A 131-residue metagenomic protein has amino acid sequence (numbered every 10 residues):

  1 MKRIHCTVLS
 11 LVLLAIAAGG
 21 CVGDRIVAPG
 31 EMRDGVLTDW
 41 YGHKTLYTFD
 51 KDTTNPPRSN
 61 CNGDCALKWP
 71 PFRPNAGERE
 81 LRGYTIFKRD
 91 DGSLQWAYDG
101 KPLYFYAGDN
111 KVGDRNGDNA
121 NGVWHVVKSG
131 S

Functional and structural regions predicted by a protein language model:
M1-L9: Bacterial N-terminal signal peptides that target proteins for export
L9-A17: Bacterial N-terminal signal peptides
C21-S131: Compact beta-sheet-dominated domain cores in extracellular/mature segments
